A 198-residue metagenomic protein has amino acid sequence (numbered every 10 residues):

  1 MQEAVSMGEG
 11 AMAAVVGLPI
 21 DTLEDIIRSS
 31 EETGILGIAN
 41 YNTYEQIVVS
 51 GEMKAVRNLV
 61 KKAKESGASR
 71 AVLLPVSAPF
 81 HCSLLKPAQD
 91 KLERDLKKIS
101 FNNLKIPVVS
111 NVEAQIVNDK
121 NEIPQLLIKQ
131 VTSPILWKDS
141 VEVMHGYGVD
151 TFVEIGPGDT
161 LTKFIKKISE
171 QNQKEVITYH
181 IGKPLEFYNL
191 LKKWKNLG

Functional and structural regions predicted by a protein language model:
M1-P134: Alpha/beta catalytic cores of group-transfer enzymes, especially the acyltransferase/condensing modules of polyketide
K97-G198: Acyltransferase/transacylase module recognition
